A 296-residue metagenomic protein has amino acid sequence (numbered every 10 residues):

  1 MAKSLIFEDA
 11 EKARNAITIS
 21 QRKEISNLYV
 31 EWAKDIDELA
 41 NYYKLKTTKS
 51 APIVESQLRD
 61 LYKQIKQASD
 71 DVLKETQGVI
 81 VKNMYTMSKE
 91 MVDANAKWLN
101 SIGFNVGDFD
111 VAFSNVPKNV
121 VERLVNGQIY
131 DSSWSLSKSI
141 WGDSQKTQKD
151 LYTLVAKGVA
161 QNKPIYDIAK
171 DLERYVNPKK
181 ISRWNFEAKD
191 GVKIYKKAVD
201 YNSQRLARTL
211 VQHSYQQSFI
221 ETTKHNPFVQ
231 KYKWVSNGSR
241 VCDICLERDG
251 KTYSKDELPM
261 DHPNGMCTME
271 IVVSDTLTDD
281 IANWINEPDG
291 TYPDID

Functional and structural regions predicted by a protein language model:
M1-N185, K189, D275-D296: N-terminal leader/targeting and assembly helices and adjacent pre-domain segments
D190-N286: Acidic, glycine-rich two-metal-ion catalytic cores of nucleic acid-processing enzymes
